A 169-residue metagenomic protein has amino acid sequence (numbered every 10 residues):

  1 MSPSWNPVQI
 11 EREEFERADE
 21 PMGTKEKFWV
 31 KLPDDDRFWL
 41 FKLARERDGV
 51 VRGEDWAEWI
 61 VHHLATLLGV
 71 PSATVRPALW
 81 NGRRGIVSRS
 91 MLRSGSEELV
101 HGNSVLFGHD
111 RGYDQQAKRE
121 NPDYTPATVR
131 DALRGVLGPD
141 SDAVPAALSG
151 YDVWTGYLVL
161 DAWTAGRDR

Functional and structural regions predicted by a protein language model:
S2-Q115: Conserved ATP-binding subdomain of kinase catalytic cores across diverse folds
T66, A127-R169: Conserved kinase catalytic-core segment
G108-A132, R169: Catalytic-core segments of enzymes that bind and process phosphorylated/nucleotide-bearing substrates
